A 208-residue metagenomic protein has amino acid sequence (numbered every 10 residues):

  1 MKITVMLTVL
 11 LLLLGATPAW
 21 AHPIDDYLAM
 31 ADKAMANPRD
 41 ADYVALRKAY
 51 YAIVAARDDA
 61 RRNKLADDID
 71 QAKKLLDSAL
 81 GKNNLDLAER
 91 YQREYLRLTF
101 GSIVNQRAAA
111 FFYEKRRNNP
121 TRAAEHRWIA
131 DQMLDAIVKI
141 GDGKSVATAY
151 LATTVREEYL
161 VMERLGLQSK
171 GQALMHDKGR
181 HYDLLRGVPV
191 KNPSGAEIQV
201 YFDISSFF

Functional and structural regions predicted by a protein language model:
M1-V5: Positively charged n-region of N-terminal signal peptides that target proteins for export
M6-G15: Bacterial N-terminal signal peptides
W20-R93, S145-F208: N-terminal alpha-helical interaction modules that lie
S78, F111-E114: Residue-level signature for tetratricopeptide repeat
R93-F100, I129-D135: Solenoid-like repeat scaffolds
I103-N105, Q132-S145: Boundary/linker segments of alpha-helical solenoid repeat arrays
N105-Q106, A123: TPR alpha-solenoid repeat register
E114, N118-V138: TPR/TPR-like (Sel1-like) alpha-helical repeat modules
